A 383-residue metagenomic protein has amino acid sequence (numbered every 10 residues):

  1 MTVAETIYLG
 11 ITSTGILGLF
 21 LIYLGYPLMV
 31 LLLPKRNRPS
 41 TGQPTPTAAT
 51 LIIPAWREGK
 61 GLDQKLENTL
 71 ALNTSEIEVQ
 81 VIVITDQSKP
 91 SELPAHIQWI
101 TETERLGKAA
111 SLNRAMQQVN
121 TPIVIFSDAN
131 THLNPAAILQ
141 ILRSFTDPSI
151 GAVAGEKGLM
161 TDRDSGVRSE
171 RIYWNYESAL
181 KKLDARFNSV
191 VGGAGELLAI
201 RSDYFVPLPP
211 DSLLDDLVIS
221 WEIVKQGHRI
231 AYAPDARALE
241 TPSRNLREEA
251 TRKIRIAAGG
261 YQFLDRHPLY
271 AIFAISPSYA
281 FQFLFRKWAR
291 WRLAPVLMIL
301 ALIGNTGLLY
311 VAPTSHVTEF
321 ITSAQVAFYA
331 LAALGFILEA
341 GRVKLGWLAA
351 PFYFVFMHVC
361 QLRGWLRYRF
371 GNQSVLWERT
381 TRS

Functional and structural regions predicted by a protein language model:
M1-Q43: N-terminal membrane-anchoring/stem segments of glycan-assembly enzymes
A4-E5, L21, Q43-P44, E240 (+1 more regions): Membrane-embedded multi-pass helical conduit in multi-pass membrane proteins, especially envelope-biosynthetic
T47-T50, Q80, V218: Cell-envelope/extracellular polymer assembly enzymes that use nucleotide-activated donors
E67-E78: Short, acidic, metal-binding catalytic loop of nucleotide-sugar glycosyltransferases
Q80, L93-Q118, D164-S169, W174 (+1 more regions): Conserved donor nucleotide-binding strand/loop of the catalytic core
V124: Short aromatic/hydrophobic "clamp" motif used to bind/position activated sugar donors
A129-S144: Acidic donor-binding/catalytic loop of UDP-sugar-dependent glycosyltransferases, especially processive GT2
F145-Y176, D211-S212, S220-F285, Y353-R367: Catalytic donor/gating beta->alpha subdomain of glycosyltransferases that bind UDP-sugars
